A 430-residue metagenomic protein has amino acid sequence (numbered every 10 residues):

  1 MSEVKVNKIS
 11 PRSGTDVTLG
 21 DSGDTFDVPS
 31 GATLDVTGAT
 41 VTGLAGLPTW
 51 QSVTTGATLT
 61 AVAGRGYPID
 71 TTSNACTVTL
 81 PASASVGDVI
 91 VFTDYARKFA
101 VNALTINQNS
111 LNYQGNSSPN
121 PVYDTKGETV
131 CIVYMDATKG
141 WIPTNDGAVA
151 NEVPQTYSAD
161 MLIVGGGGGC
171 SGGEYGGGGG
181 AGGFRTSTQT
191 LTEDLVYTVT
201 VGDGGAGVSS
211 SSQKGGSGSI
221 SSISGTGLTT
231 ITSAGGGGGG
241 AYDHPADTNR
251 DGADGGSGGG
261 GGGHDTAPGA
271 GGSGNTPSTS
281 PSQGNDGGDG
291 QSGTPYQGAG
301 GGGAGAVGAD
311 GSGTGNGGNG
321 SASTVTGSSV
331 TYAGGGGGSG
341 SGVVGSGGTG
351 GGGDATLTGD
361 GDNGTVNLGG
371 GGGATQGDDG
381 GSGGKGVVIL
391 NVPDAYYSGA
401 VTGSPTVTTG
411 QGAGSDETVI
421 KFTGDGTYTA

Functional and structural regions predicted by a protein language model:
M1, T25-A63, T138-S158, Q283 (+3 more regions): Glycine-rich, low-complexity segments
S2-T40, E128, D136-V153, G311 (+3 more regions): Beta-strand-rich receptor-binding modules of extracellular spikes/adhesins
V6, P11, L19, V28 (+10 more regions): Extracellular beta-strand solenoids
I9, G14, S22-D24, G31-T33 (+14 more regions): Disulfide-stabilized cysteine-rich extracellular repeat microdomains
G31-T33, A39-N107: Exposed extracellular interaction/assembly regions and N-terminal maturation sites
A63-T71, S85-R97, T105, S118-Y134 (+5 more regions): Short hydrophobic/aromatic-rich beta-strand motifs
P154-A430: Low-complexity, glycine/proline-biased repetitive segments and flexible coils/loops
